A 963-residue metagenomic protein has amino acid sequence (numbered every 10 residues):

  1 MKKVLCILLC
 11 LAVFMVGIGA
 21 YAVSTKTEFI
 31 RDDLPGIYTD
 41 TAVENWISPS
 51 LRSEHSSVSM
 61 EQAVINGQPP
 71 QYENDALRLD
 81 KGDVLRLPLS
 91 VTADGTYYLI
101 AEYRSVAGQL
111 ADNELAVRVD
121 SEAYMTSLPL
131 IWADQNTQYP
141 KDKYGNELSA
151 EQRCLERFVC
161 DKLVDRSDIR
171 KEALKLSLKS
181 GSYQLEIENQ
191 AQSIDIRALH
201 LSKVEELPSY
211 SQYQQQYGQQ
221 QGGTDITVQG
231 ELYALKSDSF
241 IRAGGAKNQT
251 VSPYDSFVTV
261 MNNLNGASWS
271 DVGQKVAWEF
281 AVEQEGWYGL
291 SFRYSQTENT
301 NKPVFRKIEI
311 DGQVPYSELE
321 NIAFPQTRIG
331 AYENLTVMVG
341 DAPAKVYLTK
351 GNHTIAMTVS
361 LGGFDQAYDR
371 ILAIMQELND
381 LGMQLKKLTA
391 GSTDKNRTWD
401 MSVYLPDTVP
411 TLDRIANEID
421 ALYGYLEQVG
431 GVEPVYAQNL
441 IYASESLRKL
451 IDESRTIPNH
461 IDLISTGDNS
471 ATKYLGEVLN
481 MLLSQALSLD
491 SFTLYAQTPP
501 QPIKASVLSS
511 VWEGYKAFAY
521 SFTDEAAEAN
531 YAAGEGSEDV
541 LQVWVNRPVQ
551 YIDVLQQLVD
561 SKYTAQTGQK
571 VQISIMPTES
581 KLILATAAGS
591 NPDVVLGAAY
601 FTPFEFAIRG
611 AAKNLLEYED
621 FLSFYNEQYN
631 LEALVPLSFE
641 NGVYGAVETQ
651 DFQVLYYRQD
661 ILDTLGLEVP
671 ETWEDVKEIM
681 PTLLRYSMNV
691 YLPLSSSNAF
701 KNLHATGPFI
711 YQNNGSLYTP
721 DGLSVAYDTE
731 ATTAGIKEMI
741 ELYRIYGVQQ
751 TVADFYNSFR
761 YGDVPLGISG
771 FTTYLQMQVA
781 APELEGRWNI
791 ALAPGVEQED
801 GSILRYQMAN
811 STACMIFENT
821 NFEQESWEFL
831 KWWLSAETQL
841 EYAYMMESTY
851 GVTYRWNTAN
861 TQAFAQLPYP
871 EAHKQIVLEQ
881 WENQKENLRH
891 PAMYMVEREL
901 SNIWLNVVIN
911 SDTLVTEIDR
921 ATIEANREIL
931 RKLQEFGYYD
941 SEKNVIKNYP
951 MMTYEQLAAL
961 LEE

Functional and structural regions predicted by a protein language model:
V23, A367-A373, N379-F604, T916 (+1 more regions): Conserved N-terminal structural module of periplasmic/extracytoplasmic solute-binding proteins
V23-L494: Extracytoplasmic
A93, Q284, A781-R855, W881-R889: Extracytoplasmic/periplasmic substrate-recognition and gating elements
A519-E535, Y600-V654, K677, A705 (+2 more regions): Hinge/lid segment of periplasmic solute-binding proteins
S561-Y629, D660-E671, G762-L766, V779-E783 (+1 more regions): Extracytoplasmic "Venus flytrap"/periplasmic binding protein-like
F606-G610, N630-V669, M688, L694-G722 (+4 more regions): Periplasmic solute-binding protein
D721-V752, A793: Glycine-centered hinge/linker elements that transmit conformational signals in sensory and ligand-binding systems
A791-G795, Y844-V908, Y938-E963: Long, aromatic- and glycine/proline-rich binding clefts that accommodate carbohydrate-like moieties
